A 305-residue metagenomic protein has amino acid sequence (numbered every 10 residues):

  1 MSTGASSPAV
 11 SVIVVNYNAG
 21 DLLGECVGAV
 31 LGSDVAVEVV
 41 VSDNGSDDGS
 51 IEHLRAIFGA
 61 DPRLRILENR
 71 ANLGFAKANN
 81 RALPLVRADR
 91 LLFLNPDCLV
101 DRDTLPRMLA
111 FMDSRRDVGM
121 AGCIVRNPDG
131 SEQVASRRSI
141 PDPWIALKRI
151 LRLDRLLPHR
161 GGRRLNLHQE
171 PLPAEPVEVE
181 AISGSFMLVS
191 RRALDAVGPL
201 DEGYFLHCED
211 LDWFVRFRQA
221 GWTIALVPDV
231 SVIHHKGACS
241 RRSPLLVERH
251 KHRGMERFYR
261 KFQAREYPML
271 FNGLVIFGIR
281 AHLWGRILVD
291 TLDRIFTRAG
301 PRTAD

Functional and structural regions predicted by a protein language model:
G28-V37: Short, acidic, metal-binding catalytic loop of nucleotide-sugar glycosyltransferases
A29, D43-E52, A71: A conserved acidic beta->alpha catalytic loop
E68-V86: Glycine-rich, basic loop-to-helix element that forms the pyrophosphate-binding segment of sugar-nucleotide handling
L91: Short aromatic/hydrophobic "clamp" motif used to bind/position activated sugar donors
L99-A135: Conserved donor NDP-sugar-binding/catalytic core segment of glycosyltransferases
I140-E180: Short, flexible, basic/aromatic active-site loop/helix in glycosyltransferases
P171-A174, E178-P199, G203-S231: A short, conserved alpha-helix in the catalytic core of glycosyltransferases
D212-F296: Active-site-adjacent helix/loop segment of glycosyltransferases that harbors family-specific signature motifs
